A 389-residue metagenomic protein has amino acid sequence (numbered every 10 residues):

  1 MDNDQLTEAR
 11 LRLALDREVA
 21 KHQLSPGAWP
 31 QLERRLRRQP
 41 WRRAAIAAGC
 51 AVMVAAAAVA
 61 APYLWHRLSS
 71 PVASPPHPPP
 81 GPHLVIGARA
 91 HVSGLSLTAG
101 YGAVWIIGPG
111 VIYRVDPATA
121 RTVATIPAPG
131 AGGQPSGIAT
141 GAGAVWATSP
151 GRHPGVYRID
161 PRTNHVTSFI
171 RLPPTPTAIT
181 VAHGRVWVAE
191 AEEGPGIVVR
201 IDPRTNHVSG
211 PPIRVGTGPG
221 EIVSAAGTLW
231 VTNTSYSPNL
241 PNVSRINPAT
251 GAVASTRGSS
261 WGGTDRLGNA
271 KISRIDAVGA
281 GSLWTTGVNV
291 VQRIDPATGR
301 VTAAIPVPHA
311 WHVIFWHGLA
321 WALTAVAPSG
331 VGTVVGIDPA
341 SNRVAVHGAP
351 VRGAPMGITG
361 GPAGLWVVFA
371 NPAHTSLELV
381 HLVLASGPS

Functional and structural regions predicted by a protein language model:
M1-P40: Disordered, charged N-terminal biogenesis/targeting segments of membrane/secreted proteins
M1-Q5, R34-V85: Membrane-interface helical sensory segment of bacterial ECF anti-sigma factor regulators
G81-A90, R121-A128, H165-R171, H207-I213 (+3 more regions): A short beta-strand motif characteristic of beta-propeller blades
G87-G110: Beta-strand-rich domains and repeat architectures in extracellular enzymes and scaffolds, especially beta-propellers
V92-A99, G132-T140, P174-V181, T217-A225 (+3 more regions): Repeated scaffold domains used in trafficking and secretory/extracellular systems, primarily beta-propellers
I106-P109, A147-R152, V188-E193, V231-P238 (+3 more regions): Conserved beta-strand positions in repeat-built beta-propeller and related beta-rich domains
D116-A120, D160-N164, D202-N206, N247-G251 (+3 more regions): Short loop/turn segments that connect beta-strands within beta-propeller blades
A354-S389: Blade-level signature of beta-propeller repeat domains, shared across WD40, Kelch, NHL, RCC1 and BNR/Asp-box propellers
